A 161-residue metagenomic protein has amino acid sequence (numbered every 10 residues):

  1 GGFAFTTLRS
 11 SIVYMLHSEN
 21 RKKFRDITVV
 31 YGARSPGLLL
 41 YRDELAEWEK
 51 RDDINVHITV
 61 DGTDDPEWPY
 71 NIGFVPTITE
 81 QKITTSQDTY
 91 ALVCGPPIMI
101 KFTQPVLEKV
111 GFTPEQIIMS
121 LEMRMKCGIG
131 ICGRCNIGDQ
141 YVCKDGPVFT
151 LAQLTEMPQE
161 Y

Functional and structural regions predicted by a protein language model:
G1-K126: FNR/FR-type flavoprotein reductase catalytic core
L39, I129, Q153: Short acidic, gly/pro-rich beta-turn/loop elements at beta-sheet edges and active-site/ligand-binding grooves
I98, E122-P147: Local cysteine-cluster metal-coordination motifs and their immediate loop/turn environment, predominantly Fe-S cluster
T103, C135-N136, E160: Short alpha-helix boundary/capping motifs
F149-Y161: Short microdomains enriched in Cys/His and/or Lys/Arg
